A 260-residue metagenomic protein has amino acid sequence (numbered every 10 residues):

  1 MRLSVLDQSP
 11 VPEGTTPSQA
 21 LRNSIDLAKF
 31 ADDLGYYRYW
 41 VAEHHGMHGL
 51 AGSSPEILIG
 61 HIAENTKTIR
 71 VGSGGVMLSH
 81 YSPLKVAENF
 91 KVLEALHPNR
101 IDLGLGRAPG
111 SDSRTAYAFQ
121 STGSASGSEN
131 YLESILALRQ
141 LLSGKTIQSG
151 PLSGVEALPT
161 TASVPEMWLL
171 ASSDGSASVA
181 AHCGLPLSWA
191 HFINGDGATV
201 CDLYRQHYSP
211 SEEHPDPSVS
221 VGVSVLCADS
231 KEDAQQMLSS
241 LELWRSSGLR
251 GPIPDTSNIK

Functional and structural regions predicted by a protein language model:
M1-I69: N-terminal beta1-alpha1-beta2 module of alpha/beta enzyme domains
R2-P17, S79-T146, L187: Flexible, glycine-rich active-site loops centered on histidine and acidic residues that chelate a metal or position
L3-D7, Y39-V41, V71-G74, I101-L105 (+3 more regions): Hydrophobic faces of well-ordered beta-strands that scaffold small-molecule active sites in alpha/beta enzyme cores
D7-R22, V76-L84, T161-A171, A228: Active-site mouth loops of central-metabolism enzymes
S9, H45-G46, G75-S79, R107-S111 (+2 more regions): Active-site-proximal loop/turn and secondary-structure-junction residues that shape catalytic pockets, frequently
D32-D33, I59-T68, F90, E94-I101 (+2 more regions): Acidic (Asp/Glu)-rich catalytic clusters
S124-E156, D196-K260: An alpha-helical appendage that flanks or caps ligand/catalytic pockets
A177-I193: A conserved active-site cap/scaffold subdomain adjacent to cofactor or substrate pockets
